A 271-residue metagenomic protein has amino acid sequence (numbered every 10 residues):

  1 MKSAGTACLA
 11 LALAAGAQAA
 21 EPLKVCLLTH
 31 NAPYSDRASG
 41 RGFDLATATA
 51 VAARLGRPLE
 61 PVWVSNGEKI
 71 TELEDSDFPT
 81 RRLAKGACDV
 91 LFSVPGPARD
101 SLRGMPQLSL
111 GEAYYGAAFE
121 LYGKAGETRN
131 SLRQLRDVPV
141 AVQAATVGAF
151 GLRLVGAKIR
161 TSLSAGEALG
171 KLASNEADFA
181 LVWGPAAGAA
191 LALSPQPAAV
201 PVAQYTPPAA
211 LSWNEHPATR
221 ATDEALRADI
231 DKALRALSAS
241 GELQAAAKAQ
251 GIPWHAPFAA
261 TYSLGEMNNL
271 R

Functional and structural regions predicted by a protein language model:
G5-A14: Bacterial N-terminal signal peptides
A15-A19: Sec/Tat signal peptide C-region and signal peptidase I cleavage site
A20-V94: Extracytoplasmic small-molecule ligand-binding "clamshell" domains of the periplasmic binding protein/Venus flytrap
L28-N31, A113-G123, A192-R235, P253-R271: Periplasmic-binding protein-like
N31-A32, A38-P58, A117-L169, G184-A186: Bilobed "Venus flytrap"/periplasmic-binding protein-like clamshell domains and structurally analogous long
G42-L55, A125-G126, R133-Q134, V138-P139 (+2 more regions): Extended ligand-binding regions for polar small-molecule ligands
P58, F150-R160, A233-R271: Ligand-binding clefts/hinges and TM-proximal coupling segments of bilobed small-molecule sensing domains
A84, F92-G104, D178-L211: A ligand-binding cleft/hinge motif common to bilobed small-molecule-binding domains
